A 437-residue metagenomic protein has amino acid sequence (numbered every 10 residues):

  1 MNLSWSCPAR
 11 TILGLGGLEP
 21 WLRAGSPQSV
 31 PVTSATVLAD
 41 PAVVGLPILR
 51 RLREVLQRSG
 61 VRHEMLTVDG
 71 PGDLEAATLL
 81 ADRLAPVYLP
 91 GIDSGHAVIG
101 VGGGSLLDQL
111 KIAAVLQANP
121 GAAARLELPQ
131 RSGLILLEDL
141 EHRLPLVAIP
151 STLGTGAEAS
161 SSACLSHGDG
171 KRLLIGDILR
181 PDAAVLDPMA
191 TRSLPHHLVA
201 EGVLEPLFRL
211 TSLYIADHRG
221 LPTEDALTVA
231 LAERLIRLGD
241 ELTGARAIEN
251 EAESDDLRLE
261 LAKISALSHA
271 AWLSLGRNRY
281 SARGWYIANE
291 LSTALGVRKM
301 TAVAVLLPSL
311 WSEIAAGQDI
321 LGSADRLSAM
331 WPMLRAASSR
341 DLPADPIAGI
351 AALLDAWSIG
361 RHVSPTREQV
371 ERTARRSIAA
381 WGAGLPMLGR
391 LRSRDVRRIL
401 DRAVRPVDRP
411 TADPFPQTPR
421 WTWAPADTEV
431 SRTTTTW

Functional and structural regions predicted by a protein language model:
M1-A97: ATP/NTP phosphate-donor binding region
A39-D40, V101-G103, I264: Glycine-rich beta-strand-to-loop/alpha-helix junction loops that act as flexible
H96-A113, S151-A157: Glycine/serine-rich anion-binding loops at beta->alpha junctions that coordinate negatively charged ligand groups
L110-A122: Patatin-like phospholipase
N119-T223, L227, A324-D325: A glycine/threonine-rich phosphate-anchoring loop and its flanking beta-alpha core in nucleotide/phosphate-binding
L207-T211, R258-W272, L307-L310, I350 (+3 more regions): Short alpha-helical scaffolding segments that buttress acidic/His motifs in well-ordered protein cores
R219-P343: Active-site segments that bind and position negatively charged phosphate/pyrophosphate groups
S328-W437: C-terminal charged capping/lid subdomain of soluble metabolic enzymes
